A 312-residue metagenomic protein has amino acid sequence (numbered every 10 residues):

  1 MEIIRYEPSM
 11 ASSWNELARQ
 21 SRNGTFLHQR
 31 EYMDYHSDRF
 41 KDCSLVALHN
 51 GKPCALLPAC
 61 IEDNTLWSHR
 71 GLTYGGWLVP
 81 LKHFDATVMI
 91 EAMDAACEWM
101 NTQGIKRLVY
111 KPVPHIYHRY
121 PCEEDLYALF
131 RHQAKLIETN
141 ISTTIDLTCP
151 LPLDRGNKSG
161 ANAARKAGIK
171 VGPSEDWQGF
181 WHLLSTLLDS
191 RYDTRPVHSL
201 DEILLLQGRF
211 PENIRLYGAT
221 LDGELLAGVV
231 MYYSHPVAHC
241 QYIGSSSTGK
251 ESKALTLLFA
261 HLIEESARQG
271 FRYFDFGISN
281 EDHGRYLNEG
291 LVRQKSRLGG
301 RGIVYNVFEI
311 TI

Functional and structural regions predicted by a protein language model:
I3-N50, C54-L66, P112-G249: A conserved beta-strand-loop-helix scaffold within acyl/acetyltransferase catalytic domains
P8, F26, T87-I90, V197 (+2 more regions): Conserved phosphate-coordination/catalytic loops
F40-D42, T102-I105, I214, R268-F271: Short, high-confidence coil segments that cap the C-terminus of an alpha-helix and link into the following beta-strand
L56-L57, L72, H83, I90-A96 (+1 more regions): Aromatic (often tryptophan-rich) hydrophobic motifs at membrane interfaces
L72-R119: A gly/proline- and charged-residue-enriched helix-loop-helix capping module
C97, L204-G208, I263: Generic structural signal for well-ordered alpha-helical scaffold segments
I105, A134-K135, I169, F271 (+1 more regions): Short aromatic/hydrophobic-glycine micro-motifs
